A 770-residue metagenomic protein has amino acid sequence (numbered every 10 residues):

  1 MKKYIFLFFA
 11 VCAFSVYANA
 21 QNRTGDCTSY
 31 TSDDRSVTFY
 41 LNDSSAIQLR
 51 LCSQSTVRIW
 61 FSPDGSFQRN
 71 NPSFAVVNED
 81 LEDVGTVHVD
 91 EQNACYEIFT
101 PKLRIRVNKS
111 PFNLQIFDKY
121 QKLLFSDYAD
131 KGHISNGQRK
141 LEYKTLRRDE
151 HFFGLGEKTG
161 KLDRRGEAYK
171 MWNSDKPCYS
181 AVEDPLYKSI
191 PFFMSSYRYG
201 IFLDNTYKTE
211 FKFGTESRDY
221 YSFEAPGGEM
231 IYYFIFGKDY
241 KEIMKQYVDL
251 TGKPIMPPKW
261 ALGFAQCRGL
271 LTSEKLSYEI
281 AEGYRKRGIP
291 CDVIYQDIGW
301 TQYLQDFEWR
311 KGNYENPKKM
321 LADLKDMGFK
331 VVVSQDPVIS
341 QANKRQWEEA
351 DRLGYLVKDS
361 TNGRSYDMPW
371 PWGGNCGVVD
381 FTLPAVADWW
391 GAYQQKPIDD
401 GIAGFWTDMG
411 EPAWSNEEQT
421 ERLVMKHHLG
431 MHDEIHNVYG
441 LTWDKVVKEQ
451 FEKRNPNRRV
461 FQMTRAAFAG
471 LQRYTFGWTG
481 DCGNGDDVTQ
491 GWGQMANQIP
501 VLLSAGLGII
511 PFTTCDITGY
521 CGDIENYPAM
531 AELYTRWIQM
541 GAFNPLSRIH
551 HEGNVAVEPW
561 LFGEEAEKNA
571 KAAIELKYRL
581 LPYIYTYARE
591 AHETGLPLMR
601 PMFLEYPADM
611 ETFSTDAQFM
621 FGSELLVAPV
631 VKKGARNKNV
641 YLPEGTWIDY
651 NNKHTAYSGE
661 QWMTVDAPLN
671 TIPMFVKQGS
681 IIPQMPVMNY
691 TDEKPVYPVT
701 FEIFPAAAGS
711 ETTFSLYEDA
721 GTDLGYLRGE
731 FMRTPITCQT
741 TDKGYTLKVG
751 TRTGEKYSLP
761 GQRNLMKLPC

Functional and structural regions predicted by a protein language model:
M1-T24: Bacterial Sec-dependent N-terminal signal peptides
N19-W260, C267-G269, S273-L276, A281-E282 (+8 more regions): N-terminal accessory segment at the very beginning of proteins
N42, P185-L186, M194, F223-A225 (+25 more regions): Active-site-proximal structural scaffolding
T56, R104, N113, P191-F192 (+22 more regions): Beta-sheet entry/capping signal
S73-A75, P290-A570, E605-P607: Aromatic- and carboxylate-enriched substrate-binding clefts and catalytic-loop regions of carbohydrate-active enzymes
I255, R285-G288, S504: Acidic (Asp/Glu)-rich catalytic clusters
K448-V460, A467-G477, A505-C515, G522-G744 (+2 more regions): Catalytic core of carbohydrate-active enzymes
